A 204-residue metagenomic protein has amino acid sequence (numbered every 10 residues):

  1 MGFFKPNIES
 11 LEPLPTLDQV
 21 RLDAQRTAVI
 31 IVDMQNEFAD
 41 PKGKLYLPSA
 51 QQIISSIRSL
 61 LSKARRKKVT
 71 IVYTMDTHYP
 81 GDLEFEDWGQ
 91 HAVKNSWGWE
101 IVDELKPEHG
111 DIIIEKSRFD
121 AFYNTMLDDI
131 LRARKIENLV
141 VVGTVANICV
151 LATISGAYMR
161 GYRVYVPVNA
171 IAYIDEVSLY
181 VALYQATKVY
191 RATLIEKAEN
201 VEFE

Functional and structural regions predicted by a protein language model:
M1-A28, S62-R66, Q90-E204: Active-site-adjacent betaalpha module
G2-I8, D40-P48: Acidic/histidine-rich helix-loop elements that form or flank divalent-metal/phosphate-binding sites at the catalytic
L17, F38-A39: Active-site gating/metal-coordination segments in enzymes
Q25, G43-M75: A short alpha/beta connector and helix-capping loop motif
A28-F38: Acidic-leg catalytic submotif of subtilisin-like serine proteases
V32, M75, V168: Active-site flanking residues adjacent to catalytic metal/cofactor-binding acidic residues
N36, Y79, A172: Short, glycine/acidic-enriched loop or turn micro-motifs at the edges of active sites
I71, D76-G89: Early exported N-terminus immediately downstream of N-terminal targeting peptides
